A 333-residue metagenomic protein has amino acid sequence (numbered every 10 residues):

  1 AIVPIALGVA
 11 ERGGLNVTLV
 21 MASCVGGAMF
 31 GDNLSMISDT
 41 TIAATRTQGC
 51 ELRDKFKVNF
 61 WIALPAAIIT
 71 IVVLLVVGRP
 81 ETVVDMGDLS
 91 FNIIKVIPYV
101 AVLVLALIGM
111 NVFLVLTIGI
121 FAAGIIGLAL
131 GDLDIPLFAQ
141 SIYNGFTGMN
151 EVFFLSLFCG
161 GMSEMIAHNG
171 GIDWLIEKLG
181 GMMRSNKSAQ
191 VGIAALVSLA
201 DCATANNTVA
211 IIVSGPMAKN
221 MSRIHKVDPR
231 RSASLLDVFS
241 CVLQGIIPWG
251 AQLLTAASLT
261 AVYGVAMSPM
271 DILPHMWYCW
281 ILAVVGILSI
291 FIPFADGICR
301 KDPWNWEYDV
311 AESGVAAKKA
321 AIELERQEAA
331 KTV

Functional and structural regions predicted by a protein language model:
A1-L7, R12, V25-M29, L179-K219 (+2 more regions): Hydrophobic alpha-helical transmembrane segments of multi-pass integral membrane proteins, predominantly secondary
A10-V20, L89-I97, F146-F153, K178-A194 (+1 more regions): Membrane-interfacial loop-to-helix junctions in multi-pass transporters
G14-A22, T45-W61, N186-G192, S222-V238 (+1 more regions): Membrane-interface alpha-helices at helix entry/exit sites of multi-pass transporters
G26-D32, V104-M110, G160-M165, L196-N206 (+1 more regions): Transmembrane alpha-helix interface/packing and boundary motifs in multi-pass membrane proteins, characterized by
G26-M29, N33-L89, I94, G245-I246 (+1 more regions): Juxtamembrane and boundary regions of transmembrane helices in multi-pass small-molecule transporters and channels
L64, I68-V72, V96-V104, F121 (+4 more regions): Generic alpha-helical transmembrane segments of integral inner-membrane proteins, especially permease/transport modules
I97-A129, T147, F291-D296: Flexible hinge motifs at transmembrane-helix junctions and intramembrane kinks/re-entrant loops in multi-pass membrane
A139-D173, Q190-A194, S198-L199, A203: Core transmembrane alpha-helical segments of multi-pass membrane transporters/permeases
